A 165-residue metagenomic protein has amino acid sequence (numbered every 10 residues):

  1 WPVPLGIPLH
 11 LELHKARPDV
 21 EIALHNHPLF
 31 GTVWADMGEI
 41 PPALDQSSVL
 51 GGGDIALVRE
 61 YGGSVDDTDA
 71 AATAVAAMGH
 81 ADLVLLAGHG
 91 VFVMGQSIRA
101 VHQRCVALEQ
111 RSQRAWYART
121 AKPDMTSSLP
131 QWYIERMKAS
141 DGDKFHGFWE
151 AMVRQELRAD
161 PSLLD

Functional and structural regions predicted by a protein language model:
W1-D165: Glycine-rich flexible loops
